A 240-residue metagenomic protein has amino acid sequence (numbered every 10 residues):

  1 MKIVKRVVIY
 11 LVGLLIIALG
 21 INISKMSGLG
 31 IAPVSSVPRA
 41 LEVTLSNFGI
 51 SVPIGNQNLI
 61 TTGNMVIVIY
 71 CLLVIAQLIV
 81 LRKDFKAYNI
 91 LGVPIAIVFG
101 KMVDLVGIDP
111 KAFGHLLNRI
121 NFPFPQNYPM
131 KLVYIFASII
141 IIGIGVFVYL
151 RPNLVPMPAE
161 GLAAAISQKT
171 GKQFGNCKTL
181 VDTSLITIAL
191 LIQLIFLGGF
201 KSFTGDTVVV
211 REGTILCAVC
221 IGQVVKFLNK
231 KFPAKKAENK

Functional and structural regions predicted by a protein language model:
M1-K240: Core subunits and conserved enzymes of cellular information-processing and envelope-translocation systems across
